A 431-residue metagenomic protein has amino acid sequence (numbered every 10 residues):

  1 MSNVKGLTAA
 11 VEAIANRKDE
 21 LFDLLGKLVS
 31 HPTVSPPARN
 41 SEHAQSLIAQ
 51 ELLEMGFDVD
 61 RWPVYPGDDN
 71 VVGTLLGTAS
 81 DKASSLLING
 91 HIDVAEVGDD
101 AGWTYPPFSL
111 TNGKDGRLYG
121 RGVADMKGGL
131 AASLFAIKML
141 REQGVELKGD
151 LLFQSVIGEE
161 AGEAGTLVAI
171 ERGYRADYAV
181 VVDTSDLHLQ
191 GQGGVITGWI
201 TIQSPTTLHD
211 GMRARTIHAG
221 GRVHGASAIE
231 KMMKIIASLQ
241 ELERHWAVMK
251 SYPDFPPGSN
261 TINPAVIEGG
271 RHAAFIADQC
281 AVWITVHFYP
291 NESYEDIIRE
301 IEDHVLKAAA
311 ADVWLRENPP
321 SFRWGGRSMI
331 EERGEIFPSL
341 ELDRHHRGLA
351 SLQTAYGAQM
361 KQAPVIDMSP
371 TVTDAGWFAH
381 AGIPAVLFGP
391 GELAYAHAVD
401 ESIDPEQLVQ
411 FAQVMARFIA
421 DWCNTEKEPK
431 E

Functional and structural regions predicted by a protein language model:
S2-K5, T33, L189, W199-E431: Metal-dependent amide/peptide-bond hydrolase catalytic core, centered on the "pita-bread" metallohydrolase fold
S2-Y119, E142-L147, E392: Acidic/His- and Gly-rich active-site-bordering loop/insert found across diverse amide/peptide-bond hydrolases
S85-L87, L118, R175-V181, W199 (+1 more regions): Short glycine-aspartate micro-motif
I88, N112-E160, I200-I202, H218-E243 (+2 more regions): Alpha-helical metal-binding/catalytic segments enriched in His/Glu/Asp
N89-H91, Q154-S155, V180-D183, T201 (+1 more regions): Short beta-strand segments
V97-G113, G194-H209, T354-A355: Acidic-glycine-rich active-site phosphate/pyrophosphate-binding loop
M126-T197, C423, K427-K430: Acidic/histidine-rich catalytic neighborhood of metal-dependent amide-processing enzymes
